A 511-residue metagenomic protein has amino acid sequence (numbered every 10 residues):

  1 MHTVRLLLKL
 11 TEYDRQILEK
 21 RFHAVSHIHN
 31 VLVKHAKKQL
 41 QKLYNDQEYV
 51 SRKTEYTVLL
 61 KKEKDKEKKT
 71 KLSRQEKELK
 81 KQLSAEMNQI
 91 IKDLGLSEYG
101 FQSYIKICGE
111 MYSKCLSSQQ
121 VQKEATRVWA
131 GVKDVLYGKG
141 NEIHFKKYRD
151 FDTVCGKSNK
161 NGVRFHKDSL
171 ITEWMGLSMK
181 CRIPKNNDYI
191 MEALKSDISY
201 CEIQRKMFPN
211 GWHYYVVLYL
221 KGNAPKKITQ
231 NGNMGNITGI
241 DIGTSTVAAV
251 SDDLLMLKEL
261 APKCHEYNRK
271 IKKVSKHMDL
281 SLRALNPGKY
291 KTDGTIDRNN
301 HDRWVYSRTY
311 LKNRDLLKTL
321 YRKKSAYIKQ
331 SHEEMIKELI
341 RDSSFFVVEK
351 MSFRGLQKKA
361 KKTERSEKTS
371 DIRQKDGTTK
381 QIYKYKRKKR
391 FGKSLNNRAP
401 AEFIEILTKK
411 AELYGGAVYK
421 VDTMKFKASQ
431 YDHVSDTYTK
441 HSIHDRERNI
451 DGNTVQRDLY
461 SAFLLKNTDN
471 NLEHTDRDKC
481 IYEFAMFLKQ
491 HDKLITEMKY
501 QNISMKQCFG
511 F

Functional and structural regions predicted by a protein language model:
M1-S117, N286, Y290-D293, V305-T309 (+2 more regions): Long, compositionally biased intrinsically disordered regions
T3, W212-F511: Positively charged, helix-rich recognition surfaces that bind polyanionic ligands
V4-L8, L177-K185, K258-L260: Generic detection of short hydrophobic beta-strand segments and adjacent strand-loop junctions
Q16-S26, N30, Q119-T126, E333 (+3 more regions): Non-catalytic, well-ordered alpha-helical scaffold segments
H29-A36, L40, V132-K139, T246 (+2 more regions): A generic secondary-structure signal for well-formed alpha-helical elements
L32, K123-V135, L459-D469: Stable alpha-helical structural segments in soluble proteins, enriched in small hydrophobic residues
N45-V58, G109, I143-G162, G294-H301 (+1 more regions): Amphipathic alpha-helical surface "interface" segments used for docking/oligomerization or membrane association within
L59-P209, R387, G392-N397, E405: Acidic carboxylate diad motif detector
